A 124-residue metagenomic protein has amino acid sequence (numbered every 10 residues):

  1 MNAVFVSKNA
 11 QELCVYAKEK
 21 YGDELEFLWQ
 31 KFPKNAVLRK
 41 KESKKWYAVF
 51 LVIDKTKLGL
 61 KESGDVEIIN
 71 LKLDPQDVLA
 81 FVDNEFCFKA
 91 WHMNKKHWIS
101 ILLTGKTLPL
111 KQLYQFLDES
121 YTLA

Functional and structural regions predicted by a protein language model:
M1-A124: Charge-dense, helix-prone N-terminal extensions
